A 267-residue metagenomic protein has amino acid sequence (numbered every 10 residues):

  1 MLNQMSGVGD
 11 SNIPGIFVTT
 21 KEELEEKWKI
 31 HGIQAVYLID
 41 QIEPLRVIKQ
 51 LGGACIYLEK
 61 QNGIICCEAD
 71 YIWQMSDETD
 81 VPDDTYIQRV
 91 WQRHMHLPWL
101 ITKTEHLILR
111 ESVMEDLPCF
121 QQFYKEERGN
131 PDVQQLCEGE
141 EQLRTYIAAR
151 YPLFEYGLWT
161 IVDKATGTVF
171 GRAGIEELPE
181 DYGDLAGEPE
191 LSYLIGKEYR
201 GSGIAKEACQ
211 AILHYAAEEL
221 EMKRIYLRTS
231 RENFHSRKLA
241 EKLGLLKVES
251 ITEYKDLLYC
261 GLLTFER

Functional and structural regions predicted by a protein language model:
M1-T102: Asp-based, Mg2+/Mn2+-dependent phosphohydrolase catalytic module
Q4, G32, W73-E198, H214-Y215 (+2 more regions): GNAT-family acyltransferases
D40-I42, L227-R237: Conserved beta-strand-loop-alpha-helix junction that forms the acyl-donor binding cleft
L45-R46, P118, R237-K238: Alpha-helical elements of the RecA-like P-loop NTPase motor core of helicases
L51-C55, E241-I251: Conserved acetyl-CoA-binding loop of GNAT-fold acetyltransferases
E59, R231, I251: Nucleotide-sugar donor-binding loop of glycosyltransferases
G63-I64, E232, K255: Positions that flank functional sites
G201-E218, F234-K242: Conserved acetyl-CoA-binding loop-helix of GNAT-fold acetyltransferases
